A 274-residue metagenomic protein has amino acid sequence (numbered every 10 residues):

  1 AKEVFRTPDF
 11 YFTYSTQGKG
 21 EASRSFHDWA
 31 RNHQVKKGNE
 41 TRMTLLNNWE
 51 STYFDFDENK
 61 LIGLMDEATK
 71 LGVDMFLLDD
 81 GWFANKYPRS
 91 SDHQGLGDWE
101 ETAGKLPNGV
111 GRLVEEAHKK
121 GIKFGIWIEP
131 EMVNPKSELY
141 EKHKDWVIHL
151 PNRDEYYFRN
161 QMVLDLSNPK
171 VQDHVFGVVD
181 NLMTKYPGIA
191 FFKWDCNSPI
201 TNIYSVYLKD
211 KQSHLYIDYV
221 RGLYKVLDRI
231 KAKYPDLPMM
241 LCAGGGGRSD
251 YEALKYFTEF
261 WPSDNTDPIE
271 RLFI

Functional and structural regions predicted by a protein language model:
A1, A22-N32, V175, I269 (+1 more regions): Short, Φ-rich (hydrophobic/aromatic) sequence segments
A1-T16: Short Pro-Gly-centered flexible turn/kink motifs
F12, F83, E131-V133, P199 (+1 more regions): Residue-level marker for beta-strand->alpha-helix junctions and adjacent short loops that shape enzyme
F12-M43, E50: Terminal connector regions
T13-Y14, S90, V206, Y251: Single-residue recognition of alpha-helix boundary sites
A22-H27, L61, A253-K255: Composition- and surface-driven signal marking solvent-exposed, interaction-prone regions in large proteins
K37-G177, K185-P187, F191: Aromatic-lined carbohydrate-binding/catalytic grooves of carbohydrate-active enzymes
T102-G109, E115-K119, E141-I274: Active-site neighborhood of glycoside hydrolase catalytic domains
